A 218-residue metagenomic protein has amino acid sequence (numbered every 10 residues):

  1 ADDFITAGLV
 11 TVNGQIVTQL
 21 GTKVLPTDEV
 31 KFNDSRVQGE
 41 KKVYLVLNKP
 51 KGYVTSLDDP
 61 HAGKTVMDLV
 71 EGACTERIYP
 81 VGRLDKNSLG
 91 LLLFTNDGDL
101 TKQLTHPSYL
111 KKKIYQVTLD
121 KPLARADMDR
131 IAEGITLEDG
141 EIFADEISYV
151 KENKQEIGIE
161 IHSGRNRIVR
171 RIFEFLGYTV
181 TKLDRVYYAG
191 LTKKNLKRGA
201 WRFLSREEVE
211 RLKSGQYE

Functional and structural regions predicted by a protein language model:
D2-E218: Basic, flexible Lys/Arg- and Gly-enriched helix-loop patches that mediate nucleic-acid binding at interfaces with rRNA
